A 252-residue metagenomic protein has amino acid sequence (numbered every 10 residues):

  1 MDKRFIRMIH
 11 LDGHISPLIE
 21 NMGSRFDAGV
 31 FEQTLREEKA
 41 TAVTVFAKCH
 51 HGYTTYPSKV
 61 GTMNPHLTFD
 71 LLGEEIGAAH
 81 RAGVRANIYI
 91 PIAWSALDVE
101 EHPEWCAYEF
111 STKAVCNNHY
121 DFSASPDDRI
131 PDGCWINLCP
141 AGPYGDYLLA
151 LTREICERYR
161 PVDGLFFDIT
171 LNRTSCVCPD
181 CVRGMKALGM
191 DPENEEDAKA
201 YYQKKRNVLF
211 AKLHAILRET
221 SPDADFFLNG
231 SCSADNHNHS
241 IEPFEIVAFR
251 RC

Functional and structural regions predicted by a protein language model:
R7-L11, V43-V45, A86-Y89, D163-F167 (+2 more regions): Hydrophobic faces of well-ordered beta-strands that scaffold small-molecule active sites in alpha/beta enzyme cores
H10-F26, T54-D70, R129-L149, P192-L209 (+2 more regions): The substrate-binding groove and active-site-proximal loops of carbohydrate-active enzymes, especially glycoside
F26-H51, R160-P161: Catalytic domains of carbohydrate-active enzymes, especially glycoside hydrolases
F31, C49-P91, I216: Aromatic-lined substrate-binding rim segments of carbohydrate-active enzymes
L35, A79, A86, L148 (+3 more regions): Conserved, mostly hydrophobic/aromatic
T55-L67, A93-P131, F167-E193, F244: Aromatic- and acidic-residue-enriched segments that line the glycan-binding/catalytic groove of carbohydrate-active
I88, I92-Y159, K199, A211-K212: Active-site-adjacent "subsite" loops/lids of carbohydrate-active enzymes
W94-W105, F166, R173-V177, F210-C252: Substrate-binding cleft/loops of secretory-pathway carbohydrate-active enzymes
